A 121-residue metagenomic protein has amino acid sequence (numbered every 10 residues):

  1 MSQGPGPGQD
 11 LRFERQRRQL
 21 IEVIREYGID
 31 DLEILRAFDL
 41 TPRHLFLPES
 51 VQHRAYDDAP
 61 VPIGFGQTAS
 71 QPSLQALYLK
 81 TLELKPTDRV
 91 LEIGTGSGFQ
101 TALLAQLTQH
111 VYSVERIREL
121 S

Functional and structural regions predicted by a protein language model:
M1, R12-R15, D58, L79 (+1 more regions): A short alpha-helix capping/helix-coil boundary motif
M1-S50, R54: N-terminal auxiliary segments of SAM/dcSAM-dependent transferases
S2, E83-S121: Conserved nucleotide-cofactor-binding alpha/beta core module
G8, I63-G66, E92, T108: Conserved short-loop catalytic and cofactor-binding motifs
R18-E22, E26, S50-V51, A55-A59 (+2 more regions): Conserved alpha-helix/loop element of class I SAM-dependent methyltransferases that forms part of the SAM/SAH-binding
L32-E33, S73, E119: Cytosolic histidine kinase catalytic core of two-component systems
L40-T41, A55, F99, L120: Short secondary-structure capping/turn micro-motifs that flank functional sites
